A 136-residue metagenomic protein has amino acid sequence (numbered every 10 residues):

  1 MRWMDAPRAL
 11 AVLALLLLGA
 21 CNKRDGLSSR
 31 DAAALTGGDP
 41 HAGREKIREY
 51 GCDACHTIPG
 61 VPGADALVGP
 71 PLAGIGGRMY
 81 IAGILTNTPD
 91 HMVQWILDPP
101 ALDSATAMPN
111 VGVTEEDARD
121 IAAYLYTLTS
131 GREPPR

Functional and structural regions predicted by a protein language model:
M1-L10: Bacterial N-terminal signal peptides that target proteins for export
L17-A20: C-terminal motif of bacterial Sec signal peptides marking the signal peptidase cleavage site
N22-R48, P135-R136: Electrostatic cytochrome c docking/interface patches
L27, V61-P62: Short, non-ligating residues that shape and space the ligands of small metal-coordination modules and catalytic
T36-G38, E45, G63-L128: Extracytoplasmic electron-transfer domains, predominantly the class I c-type cytochrome c fold
C52-C55: Short cysteine clusters
T129-P135: Short, low-complexity, Pro/Ser/Thr/Gly-rich segments in the mature regions of secreted, periplasmic
